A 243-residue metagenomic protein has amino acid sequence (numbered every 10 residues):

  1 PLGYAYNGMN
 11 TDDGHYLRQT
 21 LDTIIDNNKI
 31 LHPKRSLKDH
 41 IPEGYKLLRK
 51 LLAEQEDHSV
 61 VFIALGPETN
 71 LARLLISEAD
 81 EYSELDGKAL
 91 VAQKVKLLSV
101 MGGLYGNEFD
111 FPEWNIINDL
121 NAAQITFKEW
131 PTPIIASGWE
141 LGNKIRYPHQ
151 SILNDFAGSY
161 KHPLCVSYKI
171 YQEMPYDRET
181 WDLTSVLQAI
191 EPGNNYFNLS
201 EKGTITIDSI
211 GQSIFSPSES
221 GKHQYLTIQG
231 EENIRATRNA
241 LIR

Functional and structural regions predicted by a protein language model:
P1-R243: N-terminal acidic, glycine/proline-rich low-complexity segments
